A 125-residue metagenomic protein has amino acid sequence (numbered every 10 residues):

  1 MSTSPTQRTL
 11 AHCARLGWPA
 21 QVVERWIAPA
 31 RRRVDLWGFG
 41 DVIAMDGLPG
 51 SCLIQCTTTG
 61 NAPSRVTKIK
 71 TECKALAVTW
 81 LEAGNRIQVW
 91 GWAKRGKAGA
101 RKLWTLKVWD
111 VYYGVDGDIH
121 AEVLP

Functional and structural regions predicted by a protein language model:
M1-P125: Catalytic phosphate/metal-binding cores of nucleic-acid and nucleotide-processing enzymes, i.e., regions that mediate
